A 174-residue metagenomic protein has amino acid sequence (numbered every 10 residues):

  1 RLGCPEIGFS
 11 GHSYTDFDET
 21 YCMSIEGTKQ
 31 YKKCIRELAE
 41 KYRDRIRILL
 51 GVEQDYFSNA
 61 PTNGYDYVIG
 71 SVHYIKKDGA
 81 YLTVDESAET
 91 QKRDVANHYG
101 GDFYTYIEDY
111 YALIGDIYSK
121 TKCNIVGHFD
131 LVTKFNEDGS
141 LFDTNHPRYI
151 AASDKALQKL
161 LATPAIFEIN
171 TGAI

Functional and structural regions predicted by a protein language model:
R1-E108: A metal-dependent hydrolase metal-coordination microenvironment
G70-I174: Domain-core and long-helix interface of multi-subunit machines
